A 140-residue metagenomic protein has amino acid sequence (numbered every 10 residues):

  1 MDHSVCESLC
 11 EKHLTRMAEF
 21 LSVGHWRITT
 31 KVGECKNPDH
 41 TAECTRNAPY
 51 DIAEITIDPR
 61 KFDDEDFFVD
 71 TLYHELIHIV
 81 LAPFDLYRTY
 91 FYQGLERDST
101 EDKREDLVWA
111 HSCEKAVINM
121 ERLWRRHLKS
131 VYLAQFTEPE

Functional and structural regions predicted by a protein language model:
M1-D66, P83-E140: Metalloprotease/metallohydrolase-associated module, dominated by Zn2+-dependent proteases
D70-P83: Active-site recognition of the HExxH zinc-binding catalytic motif
